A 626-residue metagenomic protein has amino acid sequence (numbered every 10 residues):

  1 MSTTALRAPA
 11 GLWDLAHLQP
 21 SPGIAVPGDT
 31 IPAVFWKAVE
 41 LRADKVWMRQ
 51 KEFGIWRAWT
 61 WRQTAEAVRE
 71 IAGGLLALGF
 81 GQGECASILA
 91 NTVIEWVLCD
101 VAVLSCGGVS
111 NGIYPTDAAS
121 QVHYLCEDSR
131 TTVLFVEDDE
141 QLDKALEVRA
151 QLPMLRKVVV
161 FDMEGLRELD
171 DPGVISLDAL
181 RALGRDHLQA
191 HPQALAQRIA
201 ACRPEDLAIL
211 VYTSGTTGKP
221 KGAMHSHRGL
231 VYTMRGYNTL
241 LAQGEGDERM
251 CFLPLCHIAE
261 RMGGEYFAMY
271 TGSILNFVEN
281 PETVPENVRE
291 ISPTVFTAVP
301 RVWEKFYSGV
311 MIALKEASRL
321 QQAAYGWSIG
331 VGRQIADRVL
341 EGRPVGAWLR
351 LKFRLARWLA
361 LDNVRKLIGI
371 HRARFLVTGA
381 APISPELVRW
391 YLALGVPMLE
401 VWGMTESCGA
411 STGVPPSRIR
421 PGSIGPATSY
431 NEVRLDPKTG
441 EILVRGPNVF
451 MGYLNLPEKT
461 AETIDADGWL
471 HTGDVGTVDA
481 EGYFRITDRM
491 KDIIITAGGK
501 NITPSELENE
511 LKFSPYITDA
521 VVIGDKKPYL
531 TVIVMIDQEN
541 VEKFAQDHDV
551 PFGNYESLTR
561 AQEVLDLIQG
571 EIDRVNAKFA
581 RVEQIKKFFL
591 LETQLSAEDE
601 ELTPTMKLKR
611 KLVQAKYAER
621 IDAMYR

Functional and structural regions predicted by a protein language model:
M1-S2, L78, S105-L183, Q197 (+2 more regions): Structural core segment of the AMP-binding/adenylate-forming
A43-V46, V160, R181, R185-Y212 (+2 more regions): Conserved pre-ATP/AMP-binding loop-to-beta segment of ANL
W47-V101, A118-H123, S176-A182, H227: Conserved AMP-binding/adenylate-forming core of the ANL superfamily
A58-R62, A200, A208-M234: Conserved AMP-binding A3 loop
E84, D117-V148, T233-M250, P281-V295 (+1 more regions): Conserved ATP-dependent adenylate/AMP-binding module captured primarily in the ANL superfamily
V231-C251, L255-L361, R372: Conserved AMP-binding/adenylation subdomain of ANL enzymes
A427-S429, R434-D436, E441-T496, F513: Conserved ATP-binding/catalytic segment of the ANL
D519, Q569-R626: Conserved C-terminal "lid"/linker of ANL adenylate-forming enzymes
